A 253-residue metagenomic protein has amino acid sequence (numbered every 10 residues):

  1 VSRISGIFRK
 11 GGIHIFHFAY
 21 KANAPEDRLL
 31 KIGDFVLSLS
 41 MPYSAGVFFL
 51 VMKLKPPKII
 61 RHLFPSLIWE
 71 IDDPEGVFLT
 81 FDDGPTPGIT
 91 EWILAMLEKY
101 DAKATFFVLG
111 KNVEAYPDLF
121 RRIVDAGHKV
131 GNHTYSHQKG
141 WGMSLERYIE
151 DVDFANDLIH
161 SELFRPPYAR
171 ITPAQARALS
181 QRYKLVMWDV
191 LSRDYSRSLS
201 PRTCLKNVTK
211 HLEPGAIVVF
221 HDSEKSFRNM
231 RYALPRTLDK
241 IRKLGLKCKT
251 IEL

Functional and structural regions predicted by a protein language model:
G6, G11-G12, G33, G46: Residue-identity detector for glycine
F16-D34, K58-D73, K99-D101, N112-E114 (+1 more regions): C-terminal domain-boundary segment and adjacent tail
G33-I60: Short glycine- and acidic-rich boundary segments immediately preceding or forming the N-terminal edge of structured
K53-N132, S136-K139, R147, H160-S161: Active-site beta->alpha N-cap acidic-glycine motif
L94-K103, F107, H128-K129, Y135 (+4 more regions): CE4/NodB-like, metal-dependent polysaccharide N-deacetylase domain that modifies extracellular/periplasmic N-acetylated
G110-V113, S136-K139, R170, L191-S196 (+1 more regions): Short histidine/acidic/glycine/proline-rich micro-motifs that form metal- and phosphate-coordinating active-site loops
R170, Q175-T209, G245-L253: His/Asp/Glu-enriched short active-site or ligand-binding loop at hydrolase and phosphoryl-transfer sites
